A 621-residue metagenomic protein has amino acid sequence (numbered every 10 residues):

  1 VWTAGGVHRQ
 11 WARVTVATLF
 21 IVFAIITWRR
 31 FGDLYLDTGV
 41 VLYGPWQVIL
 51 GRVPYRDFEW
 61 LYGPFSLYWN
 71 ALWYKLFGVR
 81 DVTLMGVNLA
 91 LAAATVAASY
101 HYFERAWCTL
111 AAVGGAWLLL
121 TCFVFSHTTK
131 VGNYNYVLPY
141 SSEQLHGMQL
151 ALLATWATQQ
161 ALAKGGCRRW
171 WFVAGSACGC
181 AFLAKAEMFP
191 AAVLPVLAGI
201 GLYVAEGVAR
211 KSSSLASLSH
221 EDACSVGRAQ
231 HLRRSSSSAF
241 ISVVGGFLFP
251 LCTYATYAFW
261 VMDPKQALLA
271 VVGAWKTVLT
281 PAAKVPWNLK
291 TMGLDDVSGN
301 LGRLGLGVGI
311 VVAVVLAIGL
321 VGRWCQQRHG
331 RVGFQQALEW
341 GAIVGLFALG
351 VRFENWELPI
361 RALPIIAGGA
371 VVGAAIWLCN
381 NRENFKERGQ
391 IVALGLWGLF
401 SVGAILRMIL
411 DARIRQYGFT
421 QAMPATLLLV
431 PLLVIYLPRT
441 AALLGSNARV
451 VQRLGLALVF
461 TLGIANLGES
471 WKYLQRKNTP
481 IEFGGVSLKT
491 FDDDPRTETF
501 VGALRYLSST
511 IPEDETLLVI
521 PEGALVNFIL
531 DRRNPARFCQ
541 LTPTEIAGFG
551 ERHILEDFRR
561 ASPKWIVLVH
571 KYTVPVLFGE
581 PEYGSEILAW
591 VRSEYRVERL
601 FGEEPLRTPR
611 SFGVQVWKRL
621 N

Functional and structural regions predicted by a protein language model:
R30-G44, P54-N70, V79-T83, V261-P264 (+1 more regions): Extracytoplasmic catalytic/substrate-binding loops of multi-pass membrane glycan-assembly enzymes
L61, S470-E545, I554-L577, E603-P609: Short periplasmic/luminal acceptor-recognition loop of GT-C membrane glycosyltransferases, typified by
G86-G114, L120-F125, L153: Transmembrane-helix motifs of polytopic, lipid-linked glycan transferases
H146-V173, I200-S213, S217-L218, D222 (+6 more regions): Membrane-interface transmembrane helices that cradle and orient dolichyl/undecaprenyl
W170-A186, A192-I200, G245, F249-Y254 (+2 more regions): Membrane-interface alpha helices of multi-pass inner-membrane proteins
P190, E357-I376, I391-G395, I405 (+1 more regions): Hydrophobic/aromatic-rich transmembrane helices and adjacent perimembrane loops
A191-L251, A255, L320, I376-W377 (+3 more regions): Perimembrane helix-loop-helix junctions
F240-L289, G302-V311, L406-I409, A465: Membrane-lumen/periplasm interface segments of specific transmembrane helices in polyprenyl phosphate-linked
